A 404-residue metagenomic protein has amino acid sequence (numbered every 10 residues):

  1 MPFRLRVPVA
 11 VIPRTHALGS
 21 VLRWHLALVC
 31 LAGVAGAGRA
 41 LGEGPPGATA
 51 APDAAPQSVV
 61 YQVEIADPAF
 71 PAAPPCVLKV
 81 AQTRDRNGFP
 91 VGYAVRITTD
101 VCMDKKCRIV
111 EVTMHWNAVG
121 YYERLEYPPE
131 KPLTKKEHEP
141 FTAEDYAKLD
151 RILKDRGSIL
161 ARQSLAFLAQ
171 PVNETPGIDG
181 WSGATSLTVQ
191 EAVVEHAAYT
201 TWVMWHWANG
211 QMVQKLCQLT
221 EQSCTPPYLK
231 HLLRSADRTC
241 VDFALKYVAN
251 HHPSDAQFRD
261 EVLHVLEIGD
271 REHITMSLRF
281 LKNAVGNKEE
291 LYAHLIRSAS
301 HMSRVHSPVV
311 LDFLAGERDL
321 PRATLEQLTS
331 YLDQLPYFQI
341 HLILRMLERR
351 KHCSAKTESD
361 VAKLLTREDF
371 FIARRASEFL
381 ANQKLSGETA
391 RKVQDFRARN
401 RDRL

Functional and structural regions predicted by a protein language model:
M1-Q57: Bacterial Sec-dependent N-terminal signal peptides
P8, P13-A17, L22-R23, V34 (+10 more regions): Serine/threonine-rich low-complexity intrinsically disordered regions
H25-A32, L160, T239-C240, L335: Short secondary-structure junctions and interdomain/linker hinges
A32-G33, R124, L404: Amphipathic alpha-helical interaction segments
G44-T275, R279-P308, R322: Extended repeat-based scaffolds of very large eukaryotic assembly and lipid-transport proteins
Y228-L404: Extended amphipathic alpha-helical coiled-coil/heptad-repeat regions
